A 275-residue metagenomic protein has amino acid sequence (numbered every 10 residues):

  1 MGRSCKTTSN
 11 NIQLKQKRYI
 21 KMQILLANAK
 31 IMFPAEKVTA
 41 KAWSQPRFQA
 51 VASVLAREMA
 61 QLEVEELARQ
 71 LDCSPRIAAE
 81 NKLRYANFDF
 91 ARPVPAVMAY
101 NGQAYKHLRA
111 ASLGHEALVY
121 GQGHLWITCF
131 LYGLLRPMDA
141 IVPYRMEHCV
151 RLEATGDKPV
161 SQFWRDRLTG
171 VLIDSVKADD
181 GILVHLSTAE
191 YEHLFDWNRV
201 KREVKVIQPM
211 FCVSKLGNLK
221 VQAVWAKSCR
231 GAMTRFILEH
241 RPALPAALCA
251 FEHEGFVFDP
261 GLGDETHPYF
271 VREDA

Functional and structural regions predicted by a protein language model:
Q13-Y19: Low-complexity, intrinsically disordered or signal/transmembrane-proximal segments
K21-Q23, R199: C-terminal accessory regions
Q23-S112: Active-site helix-to-loop segments that bind/position phosphate- or nucleotide-bearing substrates and donors across
A110-A275: Internal, well-folded beta-alpha domain core
